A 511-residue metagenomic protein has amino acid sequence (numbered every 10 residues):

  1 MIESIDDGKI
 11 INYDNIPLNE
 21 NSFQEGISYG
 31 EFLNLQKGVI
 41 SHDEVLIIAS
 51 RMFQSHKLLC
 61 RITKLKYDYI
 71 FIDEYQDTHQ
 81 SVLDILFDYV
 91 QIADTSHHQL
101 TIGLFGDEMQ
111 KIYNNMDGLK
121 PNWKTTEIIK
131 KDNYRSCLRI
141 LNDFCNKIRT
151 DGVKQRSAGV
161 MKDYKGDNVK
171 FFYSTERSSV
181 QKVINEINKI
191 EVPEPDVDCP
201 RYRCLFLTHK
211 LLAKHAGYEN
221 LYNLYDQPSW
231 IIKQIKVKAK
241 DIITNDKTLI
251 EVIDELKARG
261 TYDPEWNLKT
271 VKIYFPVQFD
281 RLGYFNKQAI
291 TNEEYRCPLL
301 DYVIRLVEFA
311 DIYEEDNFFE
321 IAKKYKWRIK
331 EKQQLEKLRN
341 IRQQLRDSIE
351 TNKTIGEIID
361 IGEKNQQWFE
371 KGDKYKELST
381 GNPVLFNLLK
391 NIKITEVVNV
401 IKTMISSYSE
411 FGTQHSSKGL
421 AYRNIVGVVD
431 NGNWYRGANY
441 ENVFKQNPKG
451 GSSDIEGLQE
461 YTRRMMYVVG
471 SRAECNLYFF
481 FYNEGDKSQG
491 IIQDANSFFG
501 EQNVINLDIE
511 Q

Functional and structural regions predicted by a protein language model:
M1-Q511: The feature marks helicase ATPase cores and/or their adjacent C-terminal helical subdomains in SF1/SF2/AAA+ helicases
